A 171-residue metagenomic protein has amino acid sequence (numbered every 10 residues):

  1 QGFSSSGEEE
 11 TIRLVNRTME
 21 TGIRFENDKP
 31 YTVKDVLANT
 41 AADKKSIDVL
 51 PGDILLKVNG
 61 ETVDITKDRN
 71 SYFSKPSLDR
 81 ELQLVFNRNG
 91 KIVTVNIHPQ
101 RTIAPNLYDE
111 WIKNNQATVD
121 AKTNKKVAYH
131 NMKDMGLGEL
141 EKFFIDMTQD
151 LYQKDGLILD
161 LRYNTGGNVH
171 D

Functional and structural regions predicted by a protein language model:
Q1-F3: Catalytic cores of secreted or luminal carbohydrate-active enzymes
S6-E8, I12, D35, A41 (+2 more regions): Cleft-lining beta-strand/loop regions that shape enzyme active-site pockets
V15-I65, L137: PDZ/PDZ-like domain segments forming the peptide/carboxylate-binding groove, activating on the N-terminal beta-strands
